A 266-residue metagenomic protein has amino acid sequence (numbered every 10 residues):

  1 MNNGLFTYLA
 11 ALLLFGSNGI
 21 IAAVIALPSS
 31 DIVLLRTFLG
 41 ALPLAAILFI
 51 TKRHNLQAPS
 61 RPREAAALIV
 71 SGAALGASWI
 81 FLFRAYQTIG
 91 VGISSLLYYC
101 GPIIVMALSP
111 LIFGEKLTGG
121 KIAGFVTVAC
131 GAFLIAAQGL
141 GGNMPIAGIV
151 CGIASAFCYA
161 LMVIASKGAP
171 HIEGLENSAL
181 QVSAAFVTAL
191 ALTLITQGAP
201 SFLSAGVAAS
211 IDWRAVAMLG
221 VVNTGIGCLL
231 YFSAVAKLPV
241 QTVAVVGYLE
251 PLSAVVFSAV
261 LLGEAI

Functional and structural regions predicted by a protein language model:
M1-L13, G40-V70, F83, L111-I122 (+5 more regions): Membrane-interface interhelical linkers
M1-L34, F38, A73, A77 (+3 more regions): Glycine-/small-residue-enriched transmembrane alpha-helix faces in small-molecule transporters and effluxers
L5, S94-C100, A165-V187, T224-V260: Helix-helix packing/entry segments at the starts of transmembrane helices
G16, I20, F38, A45 (+8 more regions): Hydrophobic/small/kink-forming positions within alpha-helical transmembrane segments of polytopic membrane proteins
I25, I32, A85, L97 (+5 more regions): Hydrophobic/aromatic residues within transmembrane alpha-helices of multi-pass small-molecule transporters
D31, F38-L42, F83-G114, S155 (+1 more regions): Specific alpha-helical transmembrane segments that line the substrate/conduction pathway and gating interfaces
T37, L48, A137, D212 (+1 more regions): C-terminal-most transmembrane helix of multi-pass membrane proteins
L44, L48, L108, L117-Q138 (+5 more regions): Hydrophobic transmembrane alpha-helices of multi-pass small-molecule transport proteins
